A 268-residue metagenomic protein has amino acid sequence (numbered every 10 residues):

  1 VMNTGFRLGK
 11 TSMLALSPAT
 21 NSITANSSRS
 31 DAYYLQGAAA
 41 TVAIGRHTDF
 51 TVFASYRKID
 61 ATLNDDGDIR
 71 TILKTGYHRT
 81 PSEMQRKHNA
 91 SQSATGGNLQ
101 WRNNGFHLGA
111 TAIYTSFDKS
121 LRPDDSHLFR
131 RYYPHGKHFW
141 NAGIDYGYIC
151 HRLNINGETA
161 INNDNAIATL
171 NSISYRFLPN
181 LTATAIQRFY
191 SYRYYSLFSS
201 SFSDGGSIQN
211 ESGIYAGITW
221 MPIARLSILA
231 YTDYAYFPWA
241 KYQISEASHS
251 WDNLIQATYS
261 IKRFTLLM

Functional and structural regions predicted by a protein language model:
V1-N98, S191-Y215: Surface-exposed coil loops of outer-membrane beta-barrel proteins
D68-H78, R122-Y133: Solvent-exposed loop segments that connect transmembrane elements
A90-D124, Y133-M268: Exposed, low-structure sequence patches enriched in small/polar residues
